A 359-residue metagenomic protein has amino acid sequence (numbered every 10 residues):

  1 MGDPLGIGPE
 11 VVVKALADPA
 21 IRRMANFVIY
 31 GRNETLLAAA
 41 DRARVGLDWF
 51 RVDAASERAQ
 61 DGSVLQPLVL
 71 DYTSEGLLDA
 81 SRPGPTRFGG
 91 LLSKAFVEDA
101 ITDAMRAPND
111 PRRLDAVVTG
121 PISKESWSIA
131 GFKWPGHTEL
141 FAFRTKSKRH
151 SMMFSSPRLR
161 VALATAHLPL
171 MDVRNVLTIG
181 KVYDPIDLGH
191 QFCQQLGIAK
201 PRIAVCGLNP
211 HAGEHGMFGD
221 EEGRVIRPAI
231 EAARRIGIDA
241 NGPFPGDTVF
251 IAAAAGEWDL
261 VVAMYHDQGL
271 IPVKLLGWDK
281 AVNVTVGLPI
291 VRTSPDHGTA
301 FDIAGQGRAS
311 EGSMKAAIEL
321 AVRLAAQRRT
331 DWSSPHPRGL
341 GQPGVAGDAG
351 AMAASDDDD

Functional and structural regions predicted by a protein language model:
M1-H137, V182-M264, Q268-N283, L288-V291 (+2 more regions): Contiguous, glycine/small-aliphatic-enriched amphipathic segments in soluble metabolic enzymes
A59-V64, F154-Y183: Ligand-binding beta-strand-loop-alpha-helix segment within the catalytic cores of soluble metabolic enzymes
E125-I129, R149-S151, R160-L163, L170-D172 (+1 more regions): Short, well-ordered, mixed-charge alpha-helical segments that flank or form enzyme active sites
L140-K148, L170-Q194: Active-site glycine-rich loop that binds ribose-phosphate moieties when present
R144-L159, L288-D302: Short, flexible loop segments at boundaries between secondary-structure elements
